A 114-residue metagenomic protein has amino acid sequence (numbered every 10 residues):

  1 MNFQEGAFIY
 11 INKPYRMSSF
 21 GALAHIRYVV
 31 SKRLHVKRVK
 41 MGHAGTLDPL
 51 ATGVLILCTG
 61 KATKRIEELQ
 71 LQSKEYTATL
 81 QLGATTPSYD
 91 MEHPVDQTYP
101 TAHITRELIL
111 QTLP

Functional and structural regions predicted by a protein language model:
M1-P114: Catalytic/RNA-binding core of pseudouridine synthases
